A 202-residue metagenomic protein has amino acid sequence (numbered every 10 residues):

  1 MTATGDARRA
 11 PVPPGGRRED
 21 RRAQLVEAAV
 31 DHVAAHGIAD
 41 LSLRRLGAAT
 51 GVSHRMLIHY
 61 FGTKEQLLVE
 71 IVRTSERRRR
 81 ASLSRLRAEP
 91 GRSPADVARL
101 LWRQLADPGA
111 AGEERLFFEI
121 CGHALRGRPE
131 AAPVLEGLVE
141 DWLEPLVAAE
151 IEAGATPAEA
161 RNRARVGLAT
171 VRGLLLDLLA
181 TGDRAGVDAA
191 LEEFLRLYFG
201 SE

Functional and structural regions predicted by a protein language model:
M1-D20, E202: N-terminal intrinsically disordered/low-complexity leader segments
R18, R22, V72, E76 (+1 more regions): Amphipathic, non-transmembrane alpha-helical scaffold segments
Q24, A28, H32-Q66, E70: Helix-turn-helix
F61, I120-G127: Short helix-capping/turn signature of helix-turn-helix
E70-R73, L83-E114, R163-G167: Hydrophobic alpha-helical connector segments
R79-L86, G109-F118, P129-G154, R165: Amphipathic alpha-helical packing segments from all-alpha helical-bundle domains
E113-G122, E144, P157-L178, D188-L197: Hydrophobic alpha-helical segments that form the core of small-molecule binding pockets and/or dimer interfaces
L178-L179, E202: Beta/coil-rich, acidic/histidine-enriched accessory regions frequently appended to metallopeptidases
